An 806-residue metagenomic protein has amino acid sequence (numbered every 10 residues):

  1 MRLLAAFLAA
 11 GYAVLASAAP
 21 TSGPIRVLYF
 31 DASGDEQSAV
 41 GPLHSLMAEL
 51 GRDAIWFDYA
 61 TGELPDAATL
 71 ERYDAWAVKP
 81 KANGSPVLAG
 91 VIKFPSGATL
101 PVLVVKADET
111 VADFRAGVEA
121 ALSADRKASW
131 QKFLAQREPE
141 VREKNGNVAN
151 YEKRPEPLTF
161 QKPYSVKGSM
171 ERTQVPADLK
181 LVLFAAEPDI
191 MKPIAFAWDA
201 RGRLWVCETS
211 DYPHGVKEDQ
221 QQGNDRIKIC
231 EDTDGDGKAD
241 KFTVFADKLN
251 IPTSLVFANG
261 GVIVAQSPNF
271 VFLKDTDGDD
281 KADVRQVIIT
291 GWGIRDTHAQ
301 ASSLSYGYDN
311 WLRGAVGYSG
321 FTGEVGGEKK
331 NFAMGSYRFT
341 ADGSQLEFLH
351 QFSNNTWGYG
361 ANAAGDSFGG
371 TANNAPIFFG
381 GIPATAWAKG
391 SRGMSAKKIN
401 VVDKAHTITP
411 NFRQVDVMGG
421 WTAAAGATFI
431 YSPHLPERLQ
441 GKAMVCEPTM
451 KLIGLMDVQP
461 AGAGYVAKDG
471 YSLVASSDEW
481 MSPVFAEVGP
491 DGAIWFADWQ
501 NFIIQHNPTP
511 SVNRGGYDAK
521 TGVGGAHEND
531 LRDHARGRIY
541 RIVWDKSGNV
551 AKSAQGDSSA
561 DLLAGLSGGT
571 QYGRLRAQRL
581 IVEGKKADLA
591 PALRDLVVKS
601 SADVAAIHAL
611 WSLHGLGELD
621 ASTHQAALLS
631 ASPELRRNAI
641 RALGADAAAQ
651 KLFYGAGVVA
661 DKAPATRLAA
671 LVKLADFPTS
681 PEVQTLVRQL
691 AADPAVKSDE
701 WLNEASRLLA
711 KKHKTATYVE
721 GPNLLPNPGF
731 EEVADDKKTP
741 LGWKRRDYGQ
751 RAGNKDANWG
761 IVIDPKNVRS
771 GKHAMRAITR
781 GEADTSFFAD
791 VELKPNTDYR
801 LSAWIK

Functional and structural regions predicted by a protein language model:
R2-L15: Bacterial N-terminal signal peptides
V14-S22: Bacterial Sec-dependent signal peptides at the C-terminal "C-region" and cleavage site
I25-A32, A789: Short beta-strand segments enriched in small/hydrophobic residues
F30-K106: Helical hinge/lid and interdomain linker segments adjacent to catalytic or ligand-binding clefts that mediate domain
L46, P101-G117, A121-L562, L580-V582: Beta-propeller domains with acidic blade repeats across secreted/periplasmic ectodomains and cytosolic WD/CNH propellers
V550-K552, G573-K585, V604-E618, T623-L629 (+5 more regions): Structural detector for internal amphipathic alpha-helices that build alpha-solenoid repeat scaffolds
D561-G565, A592-S600, T623-A631, F653-K662 (+1 more regions): Alpha-solenoid HEAT/Armadillo-like helical repeat scaffolds in large eukaryotic proteins
Y718-K806: Extracellular and organelle-lumenal recognition/adhesion modules and their flexible linkers in secreted
